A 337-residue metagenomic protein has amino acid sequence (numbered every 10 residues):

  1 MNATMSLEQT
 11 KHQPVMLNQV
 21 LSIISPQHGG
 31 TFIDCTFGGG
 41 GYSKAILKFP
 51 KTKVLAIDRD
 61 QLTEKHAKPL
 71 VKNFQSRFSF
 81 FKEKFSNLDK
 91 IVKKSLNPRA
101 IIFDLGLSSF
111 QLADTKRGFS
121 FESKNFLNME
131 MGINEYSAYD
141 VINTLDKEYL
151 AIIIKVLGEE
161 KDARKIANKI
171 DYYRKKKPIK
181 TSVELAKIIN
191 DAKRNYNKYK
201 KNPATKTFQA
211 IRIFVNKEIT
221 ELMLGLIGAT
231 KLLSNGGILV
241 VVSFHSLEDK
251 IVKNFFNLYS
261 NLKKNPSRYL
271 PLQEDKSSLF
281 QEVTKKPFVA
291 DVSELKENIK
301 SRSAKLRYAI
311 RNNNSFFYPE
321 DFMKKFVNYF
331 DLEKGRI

Functional and structural regions predicted by a protein language model:
M1-I337: S-adenosyl-L-methionine-dependent methyltransferase catalytic core, i.e., the SAM/SAH-binding region
